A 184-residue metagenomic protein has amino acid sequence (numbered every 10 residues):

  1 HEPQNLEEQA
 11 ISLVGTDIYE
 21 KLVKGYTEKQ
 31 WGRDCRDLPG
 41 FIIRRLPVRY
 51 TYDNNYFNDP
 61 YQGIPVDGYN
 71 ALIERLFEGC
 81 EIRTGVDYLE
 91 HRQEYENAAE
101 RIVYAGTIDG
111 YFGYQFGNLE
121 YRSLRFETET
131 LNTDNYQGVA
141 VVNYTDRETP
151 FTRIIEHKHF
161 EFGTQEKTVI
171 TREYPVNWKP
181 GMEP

Functional and structural regions predicted by a protein language model:
H1-R101, A105, D109-F112: Active-site/ligand-binding neighborhood in enzyme catalytic cores
L89-P184: Mid-domain catalytic core of redox enzymes that form a hydrophobic substrate pocket/lid adjacent to a catalytic redox
